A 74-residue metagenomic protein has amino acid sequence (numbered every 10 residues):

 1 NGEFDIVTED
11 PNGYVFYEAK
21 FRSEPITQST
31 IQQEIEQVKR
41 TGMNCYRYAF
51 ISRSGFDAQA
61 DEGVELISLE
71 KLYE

Functional and structural regions predicted by a protein language model:
N1-E74: A cross-kingdom feature that marks ATP-driven nucleic-acid transaction machinery
